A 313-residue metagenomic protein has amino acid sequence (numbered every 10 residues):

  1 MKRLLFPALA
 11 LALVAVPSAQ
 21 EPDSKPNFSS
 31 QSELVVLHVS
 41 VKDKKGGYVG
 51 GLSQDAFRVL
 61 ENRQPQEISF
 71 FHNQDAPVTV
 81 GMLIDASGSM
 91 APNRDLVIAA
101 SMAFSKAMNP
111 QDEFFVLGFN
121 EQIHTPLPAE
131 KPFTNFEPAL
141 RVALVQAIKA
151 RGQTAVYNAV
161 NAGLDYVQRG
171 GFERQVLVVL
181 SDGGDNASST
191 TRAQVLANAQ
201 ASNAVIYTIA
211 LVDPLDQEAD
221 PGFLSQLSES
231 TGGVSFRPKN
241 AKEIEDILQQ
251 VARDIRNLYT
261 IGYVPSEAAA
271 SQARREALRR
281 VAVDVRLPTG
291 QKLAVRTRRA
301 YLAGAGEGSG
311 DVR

Functional and structural regions predicted by a protein language model:
L4-V14: Sec-dependent N-terminal signal peptides
S18-R313: Scaffold/interface architecture of coatomer-like assemblies
